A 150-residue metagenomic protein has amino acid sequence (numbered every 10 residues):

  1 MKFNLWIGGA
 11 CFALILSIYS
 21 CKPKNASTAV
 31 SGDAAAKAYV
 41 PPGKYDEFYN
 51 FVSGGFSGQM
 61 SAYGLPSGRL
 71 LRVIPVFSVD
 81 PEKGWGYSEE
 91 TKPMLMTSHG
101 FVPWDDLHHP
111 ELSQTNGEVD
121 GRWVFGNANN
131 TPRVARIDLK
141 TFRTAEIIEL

Functional and structural regions predicted by a protein language model:
M1-G8: Bacterial N-terminal signal peptides that target proteins for export
L5, K24-A26: Short, flexible, surface-exposed loop segments at domain boundaries
G8-S17: Bacterial N-terminal signal peptides
A29-D46, W85-D120: Structural signature of eukaryotic scaffold interfaces centered on beta-propeller domains
D46, N50-F51, A62: N-terminal segment immediately downstream of the Sec signal-peptide cleavage site in secreted/extracellular proteins
Y49-V52, W123-G126: Conserved beta-propeller blade signature
G55, Q59-T97, G126-L150: Beta-propeller domains
